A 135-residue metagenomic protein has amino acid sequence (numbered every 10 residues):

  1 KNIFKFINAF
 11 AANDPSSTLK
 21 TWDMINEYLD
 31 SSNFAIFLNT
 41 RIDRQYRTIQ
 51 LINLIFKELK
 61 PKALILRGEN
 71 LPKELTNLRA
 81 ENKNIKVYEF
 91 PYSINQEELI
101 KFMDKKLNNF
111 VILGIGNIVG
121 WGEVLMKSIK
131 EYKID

Functional and structural regions predicted by a protein language model:
K1-D135: ATP-dependent carboxylate-amine ligase
